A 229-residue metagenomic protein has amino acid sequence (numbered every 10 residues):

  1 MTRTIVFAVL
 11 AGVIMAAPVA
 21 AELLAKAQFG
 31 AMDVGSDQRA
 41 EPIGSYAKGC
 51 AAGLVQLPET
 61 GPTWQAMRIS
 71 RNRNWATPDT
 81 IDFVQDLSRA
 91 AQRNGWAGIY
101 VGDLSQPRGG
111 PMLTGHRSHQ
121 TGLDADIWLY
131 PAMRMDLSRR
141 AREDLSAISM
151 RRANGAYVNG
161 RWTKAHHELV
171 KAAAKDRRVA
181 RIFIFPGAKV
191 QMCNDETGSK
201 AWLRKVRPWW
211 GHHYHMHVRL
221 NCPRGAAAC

Functional and structural regions predicted by a protein language model:
A8-M15: Bacterial N-terminal signal peptides
A17-A21: Sec/Tat signal peptide C-region and signal peptidase I cleavage site
L23-A25, L137-C229: Catalytic cores and adjacent binding grooves of peptidoglycan-active enzymes
L23-A40: Solvent-exposed N-terminal domain segments of exported/luminal and surface proteins
R39-G102, W162-K171, D176-V179: Active-site acidic/histidine clusters and adjacent loop/turn architecture that either coordinate catalytic ions
F83-T114, F183-K205: Extended, low-complexity, intrinsically disordered C-terminal regulatory tails of eukaryotic serine/threonine kinases
Q92-N94, S118-L123, A174, W209-H212: Extracellular/periplasmic catalytic domains that process cell-envelope and extracellular macromolecules
G115-A132: Short, surface-exposed glycine/acidic/tryptophan-bearing loops
